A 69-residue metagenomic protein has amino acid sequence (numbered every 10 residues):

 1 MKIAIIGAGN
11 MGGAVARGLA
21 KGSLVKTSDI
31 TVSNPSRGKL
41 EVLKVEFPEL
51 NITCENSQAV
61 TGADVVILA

Functional and structural regions predicted by a protein language model:
M1-G62: NAD(P)+-binding Rossmann beta1-loop-alpha1 motif at the extreme N-terminus of oxidoreductases
V66-I67: N-terminal Rossmann-like NAD(P) cofactor-binding module of classical short-chain dehydrogenase/reductase
